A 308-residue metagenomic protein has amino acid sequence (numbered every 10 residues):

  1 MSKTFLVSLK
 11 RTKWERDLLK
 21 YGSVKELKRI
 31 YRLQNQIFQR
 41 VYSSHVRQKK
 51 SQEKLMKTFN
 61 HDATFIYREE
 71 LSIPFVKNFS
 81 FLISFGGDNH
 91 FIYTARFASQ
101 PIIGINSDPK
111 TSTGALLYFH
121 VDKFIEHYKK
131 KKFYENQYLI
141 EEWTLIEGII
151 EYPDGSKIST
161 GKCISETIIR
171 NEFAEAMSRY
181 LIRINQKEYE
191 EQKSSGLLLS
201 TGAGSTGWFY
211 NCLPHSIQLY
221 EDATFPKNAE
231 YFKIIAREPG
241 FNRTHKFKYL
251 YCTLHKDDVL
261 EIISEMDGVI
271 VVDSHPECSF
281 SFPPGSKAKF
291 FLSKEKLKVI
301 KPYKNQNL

Functional and structural regions predicted by a protein language model:
S2-R16, K25-L71, F75, K110-L197 (+1 more regions): Catalytic phosphate-donor-binding core of small-molecule kinases
K20-G22: Basic/polar, acidic-poor N-terminal "presequence/leader" segments that form or can form short amphipathic helices
P74-K77, T94-F97: Short loop/helix-cap segments at secondary-structure boundaries that form the rim of catalytic
S80-F81: Structural motif
S84-D88: N-terminal glycine-rich "phosphate-gripper" loop used for MgATP/nucleotide binding and carboxylate activation
N89-A95, T206-F209: Short glycine/serine/threonine-rich phosphate/pyrophosphate-binding segments that cradle anionic phosphate groups
A95-D108: A short, gly/pro- and small-residue-rich
G202-A203: Glycine-/small-residue-rich beta->alpha transition segments that form the dinucleotide
